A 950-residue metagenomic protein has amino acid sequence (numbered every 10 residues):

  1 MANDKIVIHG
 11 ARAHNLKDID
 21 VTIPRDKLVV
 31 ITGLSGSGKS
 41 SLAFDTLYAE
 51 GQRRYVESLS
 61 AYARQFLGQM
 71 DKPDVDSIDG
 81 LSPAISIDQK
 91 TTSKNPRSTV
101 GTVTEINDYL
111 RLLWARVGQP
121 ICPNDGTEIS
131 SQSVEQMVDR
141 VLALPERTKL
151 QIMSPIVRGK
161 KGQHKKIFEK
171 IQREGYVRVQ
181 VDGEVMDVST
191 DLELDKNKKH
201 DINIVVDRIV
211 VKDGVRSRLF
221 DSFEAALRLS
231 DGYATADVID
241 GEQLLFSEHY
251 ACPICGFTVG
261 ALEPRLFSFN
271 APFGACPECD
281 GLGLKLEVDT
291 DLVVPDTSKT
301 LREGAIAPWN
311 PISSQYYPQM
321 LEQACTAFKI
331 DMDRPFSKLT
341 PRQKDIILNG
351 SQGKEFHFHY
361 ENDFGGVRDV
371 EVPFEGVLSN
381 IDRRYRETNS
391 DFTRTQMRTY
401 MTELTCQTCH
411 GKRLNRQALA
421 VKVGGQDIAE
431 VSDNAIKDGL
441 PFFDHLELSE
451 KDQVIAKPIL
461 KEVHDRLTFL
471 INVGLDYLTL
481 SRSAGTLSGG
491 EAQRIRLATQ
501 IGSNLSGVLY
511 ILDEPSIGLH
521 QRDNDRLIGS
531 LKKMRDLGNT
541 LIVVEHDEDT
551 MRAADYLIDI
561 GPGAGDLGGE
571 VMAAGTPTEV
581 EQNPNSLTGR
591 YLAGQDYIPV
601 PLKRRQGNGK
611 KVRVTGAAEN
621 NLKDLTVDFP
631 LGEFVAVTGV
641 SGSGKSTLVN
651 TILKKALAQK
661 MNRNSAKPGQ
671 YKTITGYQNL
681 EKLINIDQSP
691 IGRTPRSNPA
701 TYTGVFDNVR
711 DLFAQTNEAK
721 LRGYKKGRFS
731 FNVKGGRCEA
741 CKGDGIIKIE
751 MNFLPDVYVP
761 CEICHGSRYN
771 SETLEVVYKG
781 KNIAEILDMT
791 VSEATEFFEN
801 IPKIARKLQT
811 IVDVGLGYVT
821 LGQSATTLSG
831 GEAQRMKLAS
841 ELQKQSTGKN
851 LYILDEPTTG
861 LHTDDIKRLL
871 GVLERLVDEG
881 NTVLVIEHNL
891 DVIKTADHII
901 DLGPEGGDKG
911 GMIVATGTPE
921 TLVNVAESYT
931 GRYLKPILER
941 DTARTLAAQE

Functional and structural regions predicted by a protein language model:
M1-E950: Conserved phosphate-binding elements of NTP-dependent enzyme cores
